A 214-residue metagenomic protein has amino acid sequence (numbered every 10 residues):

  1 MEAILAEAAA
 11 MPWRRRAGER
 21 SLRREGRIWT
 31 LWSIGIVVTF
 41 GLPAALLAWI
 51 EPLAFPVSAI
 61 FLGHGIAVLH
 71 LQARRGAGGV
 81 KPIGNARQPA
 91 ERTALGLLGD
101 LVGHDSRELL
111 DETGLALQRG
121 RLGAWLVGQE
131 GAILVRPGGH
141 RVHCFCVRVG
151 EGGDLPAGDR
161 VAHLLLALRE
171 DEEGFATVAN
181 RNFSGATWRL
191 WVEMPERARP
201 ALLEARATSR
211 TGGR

Functional and structural regions predicted by a protein language model:
M1, R14-R15, G103, G158-D159 (+1 more regions): Short amphipathic alpha-helical segments that mediate assembly, nucleic-acid/protein binding, or membrane association
M1-R27: Cytosolic juxtamembrane N-terminal segments of multi-pass membrane proteins
A6-A9, G63-G123: N-terminal topogenic membrane-targeting module
P12, E25-T30, P52-L53, G65 (+1 more regions): Non-catalytic accessory regions used for complex assembly or targeting
E25-W49: Canonical alpha-helical transmembrane segments of integral membrane proteins
A45-F61: Hydrophobic alpha-helical transmembrane segments
L115-L117, A124, G131-P137: Short polybasic amphipathic segments
L134-R214: Cytosol-/stroma-facing membrane-proximal "stalk/adaptor" domains immediately downstream of transmembrane anchors
